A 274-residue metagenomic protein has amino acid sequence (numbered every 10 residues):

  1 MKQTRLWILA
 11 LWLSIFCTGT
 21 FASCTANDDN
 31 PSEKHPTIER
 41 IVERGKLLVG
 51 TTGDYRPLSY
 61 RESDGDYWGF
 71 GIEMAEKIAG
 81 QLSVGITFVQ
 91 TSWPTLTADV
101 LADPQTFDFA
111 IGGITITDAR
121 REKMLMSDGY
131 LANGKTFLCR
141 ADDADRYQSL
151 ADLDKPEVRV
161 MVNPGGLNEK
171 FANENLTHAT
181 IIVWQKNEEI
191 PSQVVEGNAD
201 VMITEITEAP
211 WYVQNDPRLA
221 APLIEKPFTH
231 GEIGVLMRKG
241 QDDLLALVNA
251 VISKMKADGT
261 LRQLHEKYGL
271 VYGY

Functional and structural regions predicted by a protein language model:
G19-S23: C-terminal motif of bacterial Sec signal peptides marking the signal peptidase cleavage site
C24-T37, L167-I181, A220-E225, I252-Y274: Ligand-binding clefts/hinges and TM-proximal coupling segments of bilobed small-molecule sensing domains
A26, N30-G112: Extracytoplasmic small-molecule ligand-binding "clamshell" domains of the periplasmic binding protein/Venus flytrap
S32, I72-Q81, A141-A144, A151 (+3 more regions): Extended ligand-binding regions for polar small-molecule ligands
K46-T51, L150-G165, I181: Short loop->beta-strand "edge-of-pocket" segments that line small-molecule binding or catalytic clefts across diverse
G53, A132-C139, I206, P210-S253 (+1 more regions): Periplasmic-binding protein-like
E76, G80, G85-D152, A220-A221 (+1 more regions): Acidic, polar ligand-binding/catalytic clefts
T95-A98, I114-R121, K170-E174, V195-T229: A ligand-binding cleft/hinge motif common to bilobed small-molecule-binding domains
